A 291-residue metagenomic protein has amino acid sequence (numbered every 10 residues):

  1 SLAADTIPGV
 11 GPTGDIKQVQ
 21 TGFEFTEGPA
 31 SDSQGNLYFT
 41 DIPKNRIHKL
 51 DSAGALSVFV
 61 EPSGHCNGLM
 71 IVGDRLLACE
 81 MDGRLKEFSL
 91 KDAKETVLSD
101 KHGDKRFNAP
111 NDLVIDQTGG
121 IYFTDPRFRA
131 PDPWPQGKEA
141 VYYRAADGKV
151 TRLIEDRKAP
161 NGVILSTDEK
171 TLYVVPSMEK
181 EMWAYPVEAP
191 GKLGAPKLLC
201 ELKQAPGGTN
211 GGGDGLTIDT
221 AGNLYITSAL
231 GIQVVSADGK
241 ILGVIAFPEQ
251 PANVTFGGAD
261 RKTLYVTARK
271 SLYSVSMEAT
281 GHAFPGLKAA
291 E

Functional and structural regions predicted by a protein language model:
L2-D15, K44, P133-P135, L193 (+2 more regions): Blade/loop signatures of beta-propeller domains
D15, T21-N36, P62-R84, G103-I121 (+4 more regions): Beta-rich, blade/repeat-based domains predominating in secreted/periplasmic proteins but also intracellular
K17-Q20, S57-P62, T96-D100, T151-E155 (+3 more regions): Beta-propeller fold detector
N36-V60, M81: Beta-propeller domains
I42-P43, M81, R127-K138, S177-K180 (+1 more regions): Short, solvent-exposed loop/turn segments at conserved positions within beta-propeller repeat blades
R46-H48, R84-K86, E139-Y142, E181-W183 (+2 more regions): A short loop-to-beta-strand structural motif that recurs across blades of beta-propeller domains
P176-K240: Loop/turn-rich, solvent-exposed surfaces of beta-rich toroidal or solenoidal domains
Y185-K192, S276-F284: Short loop/turn segments immediately following beta-strands, especially the blade-tip and inter-blade linker loops
